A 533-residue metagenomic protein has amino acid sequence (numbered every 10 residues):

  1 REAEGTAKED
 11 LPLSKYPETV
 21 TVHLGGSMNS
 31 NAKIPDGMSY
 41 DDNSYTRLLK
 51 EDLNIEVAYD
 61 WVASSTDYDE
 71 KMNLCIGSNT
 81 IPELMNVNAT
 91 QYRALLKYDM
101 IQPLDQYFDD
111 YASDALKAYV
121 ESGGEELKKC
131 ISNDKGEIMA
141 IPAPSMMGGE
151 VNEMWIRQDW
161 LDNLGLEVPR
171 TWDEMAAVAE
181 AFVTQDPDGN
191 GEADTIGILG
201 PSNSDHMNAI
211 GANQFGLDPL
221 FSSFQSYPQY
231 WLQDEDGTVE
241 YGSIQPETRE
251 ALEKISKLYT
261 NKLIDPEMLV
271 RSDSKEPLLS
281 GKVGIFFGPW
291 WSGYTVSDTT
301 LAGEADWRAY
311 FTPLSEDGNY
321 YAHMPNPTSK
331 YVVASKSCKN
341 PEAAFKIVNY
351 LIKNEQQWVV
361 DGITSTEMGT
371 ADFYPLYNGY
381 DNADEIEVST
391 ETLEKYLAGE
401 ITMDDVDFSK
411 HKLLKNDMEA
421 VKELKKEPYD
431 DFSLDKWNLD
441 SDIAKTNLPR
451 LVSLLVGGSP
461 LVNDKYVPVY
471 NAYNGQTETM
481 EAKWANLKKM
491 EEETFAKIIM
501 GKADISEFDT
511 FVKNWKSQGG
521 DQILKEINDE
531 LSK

Functional and structural regions predicted by a protein language model:
R1-E174, P219, V239-Y241, S441-A444 (+1 more regions): Conserved N-terminal structural module of periplasmic/extracytoplasmic solute-binding proteins
L13-S14, D105-S122, K129, E167 (+5 more regions): Short, solvent-exposed loop/beta-turn-alpha elements that line the ligand-binding surface or hinge of extracytoplasmic
M28-S44, G148-W155, D162-V168, N203-N261 (+2 more regions): Extracytoplasmic/periplasmic substrate-binding proteins
E56-V62, P266-E267, R308-Y310: General small-molecule cofactor/ligand-binding pocket signal
A89-E126, A179-F182, G191-L232, G284-D298: Carboxylate/His-rich catalytic cores and anion/metal-binding grooves
D105, N133-A212, Q233-K282, V332-I363 (+2 more regions): Helix-loop-helix "hinge/cap" segment bordering the ligand-binding cleft or interdomain interface
S256, A305-T312, Y320-I401: Polar, glycine-rich mid-to-C-terminal structural blocks that act as macromolecule-binding/assembly scaffolds
Q356-E493: Conserved small-residue motifs centered on glycine
